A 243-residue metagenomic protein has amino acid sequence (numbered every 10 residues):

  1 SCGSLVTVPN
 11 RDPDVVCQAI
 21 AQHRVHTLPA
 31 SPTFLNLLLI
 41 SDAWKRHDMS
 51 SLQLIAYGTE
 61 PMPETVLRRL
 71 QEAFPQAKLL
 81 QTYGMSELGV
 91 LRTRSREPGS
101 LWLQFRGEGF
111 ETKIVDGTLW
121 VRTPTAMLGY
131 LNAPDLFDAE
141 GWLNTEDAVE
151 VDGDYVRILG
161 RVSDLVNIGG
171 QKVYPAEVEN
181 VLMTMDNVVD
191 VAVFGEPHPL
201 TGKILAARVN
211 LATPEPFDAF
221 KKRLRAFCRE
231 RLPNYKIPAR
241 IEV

Functional and structural regions predicted by a protein language model:
S1-T27, S41: Conserved AMP-binding/adenylation subdomain of ANL enzymes
D12, T33-L35, M62, E87 (+1 more regions): Alpha-helix capping/helix-boundary segments
D14-C17, W44-R46, E179-N180: Short hydrophobic/charged patches on amphipathic alpha-helices used for structural packing and interfaces
I20, L28, T123, E146-K236: AMP-binding/adenylate-forming catalytic core of the ANL superfamily
H26-P29, A43-G99, E111: Gly/Ser/Thr-rich phosphate-binding loop
A43, S51, Q76, N187-D190 (+2 more regions): Glycine-centered tight turns that cap/initiate beta-strands
L80-S86, Q104-G107, F194-E196, E242: Beta-strand->loop->alpha-helix junctions that form or flank phosphate-binding loops in nucleotide-handling enzymes
F105, G109, K113-E140, Q171-V173: Conserved ATP/PPi-binding loop(s) of AMP-dependent carboxylate-activating enzymes
